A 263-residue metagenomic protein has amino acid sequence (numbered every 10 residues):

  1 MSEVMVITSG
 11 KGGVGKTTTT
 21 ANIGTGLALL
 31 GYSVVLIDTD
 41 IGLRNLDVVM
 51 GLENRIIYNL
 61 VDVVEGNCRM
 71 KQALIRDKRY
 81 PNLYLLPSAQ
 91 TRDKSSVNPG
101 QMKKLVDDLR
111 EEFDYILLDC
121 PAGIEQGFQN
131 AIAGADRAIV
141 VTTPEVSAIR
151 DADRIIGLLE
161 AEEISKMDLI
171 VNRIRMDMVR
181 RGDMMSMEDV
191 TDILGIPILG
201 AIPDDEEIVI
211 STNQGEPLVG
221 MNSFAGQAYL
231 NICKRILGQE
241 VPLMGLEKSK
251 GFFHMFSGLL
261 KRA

Functional and structural regions predicted by a protein language model:
M1-E3, L30-S33, Y80-P81, E112-F113 (+2 more regions): Short coil/turn connectors at secondary-structure junctions
V4-R69, Y115: Walker A/P-loop NTP-binding active-site region of P-loop NTPases, recognizing the glycine-rich GxxxxGKT/S
V6, A28, G51, V64-C68 (+11 more regions): Signal for well-folded cores of large energy- and translation-related assemblies
S9, D38, P87-Q90, C120 (+2 more regions): Flexible glycine-/small-residue-rich
T39-E111, S211-Q214, L218-V219: P-loop/Walker-type NTP enzyme "switch/lid" segment
G100-K104, D108-E111, Y115, C120-I210: Conserved catalytic-core segment of NTP-binding enzymes
G215-A263: NTP-binding/hydrolysis catalytic cores, primarily Walker-type P-loop NTPases
